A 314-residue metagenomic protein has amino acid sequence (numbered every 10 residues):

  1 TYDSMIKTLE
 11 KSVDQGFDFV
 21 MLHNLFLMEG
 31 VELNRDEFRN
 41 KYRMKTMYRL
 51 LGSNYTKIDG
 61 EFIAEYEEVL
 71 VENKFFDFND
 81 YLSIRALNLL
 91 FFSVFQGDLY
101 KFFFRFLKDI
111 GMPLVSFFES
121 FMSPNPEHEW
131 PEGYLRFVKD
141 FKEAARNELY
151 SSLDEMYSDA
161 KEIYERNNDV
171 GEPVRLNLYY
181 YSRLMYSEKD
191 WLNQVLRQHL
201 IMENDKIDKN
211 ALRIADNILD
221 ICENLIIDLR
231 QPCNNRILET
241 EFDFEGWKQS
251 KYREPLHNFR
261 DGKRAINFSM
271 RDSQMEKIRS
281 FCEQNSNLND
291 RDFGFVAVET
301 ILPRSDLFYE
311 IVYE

Functional and structural regions predicted by a protein language model:
T1-F121, I226, P232, I237-W247 (+6 more regions): A structural motif corresponding to the C-terminal lobe/cap of the Radical SAM core domain
Y2, K74-Y81, P131, S182 (+2 more regions): Generic detection of long, well-ordered alpha-helical segments
N79-D190: C-terminal non-catalytic alpha-helical accessory regions
Y157-E314: Charge-dense, extended regions
